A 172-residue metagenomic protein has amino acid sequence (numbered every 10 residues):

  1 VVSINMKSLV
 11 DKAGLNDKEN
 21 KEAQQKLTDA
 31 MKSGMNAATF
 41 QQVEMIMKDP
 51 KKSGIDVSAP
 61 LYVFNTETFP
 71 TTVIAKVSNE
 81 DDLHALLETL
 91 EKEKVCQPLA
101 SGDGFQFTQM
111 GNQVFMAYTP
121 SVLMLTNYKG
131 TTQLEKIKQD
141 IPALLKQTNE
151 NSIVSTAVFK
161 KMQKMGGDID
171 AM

Functional and structural regions predicted by a protein language model:
V1-Q109, I153-M172: Structural boundary/hinge residues at secondary-structure and domain interfaces
Q106-M172: A conserved glycine-rich beta-strand in the N-terminal activation segment of trypsin-fold
